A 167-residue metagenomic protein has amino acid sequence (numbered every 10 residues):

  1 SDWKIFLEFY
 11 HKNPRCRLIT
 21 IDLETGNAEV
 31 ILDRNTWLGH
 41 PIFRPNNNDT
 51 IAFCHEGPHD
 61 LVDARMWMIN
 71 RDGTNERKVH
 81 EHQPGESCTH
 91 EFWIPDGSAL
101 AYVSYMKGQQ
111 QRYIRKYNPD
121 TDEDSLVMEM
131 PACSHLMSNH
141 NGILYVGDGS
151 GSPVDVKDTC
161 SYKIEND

Functional and structural regions predicted by a protein language model:
S1, E8, D33-C54, H82-V103 (+1 more regions): Conserved beta-propeller blade repeats
S1-N13, C54-D63, Y105-G108, G147-S161: Short, conserved, GDST-rich strand-edge loop motifs in beta-rich repeat architectures
D2-V30: Alpha-helix-centered segments that form part of catalytic cores
C16-T20, A64-M68, E91, R112-K116 (+1 more regions): Hydrophobic beta-strand positions in blades of beta-propellers and related beta-sheet-rich domains
I21-W37, I69-S87, K116-A132, Y162-D167: Multi-bladed beta-propeller domains
E29-R77: Loop-centered beta-sheet repeat module
S98, V103-R115, L126-D167: Loop/turn-rich, solvent-exposed surfaces of beta-rich toroidal or solenoidal domains
